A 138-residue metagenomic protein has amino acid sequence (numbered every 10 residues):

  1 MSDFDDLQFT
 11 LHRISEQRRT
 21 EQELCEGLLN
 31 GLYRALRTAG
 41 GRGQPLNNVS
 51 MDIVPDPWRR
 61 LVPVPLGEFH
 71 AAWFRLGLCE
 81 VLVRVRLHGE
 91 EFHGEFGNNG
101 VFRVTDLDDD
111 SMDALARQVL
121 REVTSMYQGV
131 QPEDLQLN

Functional and structural regions predicted by a protein language model:
M1-L11, S15-E16, S125-L135: Mixed-charge, Lys/Arg-enriched low-complexity segments
S2, E16, T20-E23, G27 (+2 more regions): Alpha-helix boundary/N-cap detector
D3-D6, D52, D56, D106-D113 (+1 more regions): Acidic-enriched, low-complexity/disordered segments with a strong bias for Aspartate over Glutamate
F9-W73: Negatively charged, low-complexity tracts enriched in Asp/Glu with abundant Ser/Thr
C25, L29-L32, E80-V83, V119: Generic hydrophobic secondary-structure signal
R34-I53, E90-D108, V119: Short N-terminal secondary-structure initiator segments
R60-L115: Intrinsically disordered, low-complexity regulatory segments enriched in Ser/Thr/Pro and charged residues
E95-G97, V101-T105, D113-N138: Extended, compositionally biased alpha-helical segments that mediate assembly or anchoring
